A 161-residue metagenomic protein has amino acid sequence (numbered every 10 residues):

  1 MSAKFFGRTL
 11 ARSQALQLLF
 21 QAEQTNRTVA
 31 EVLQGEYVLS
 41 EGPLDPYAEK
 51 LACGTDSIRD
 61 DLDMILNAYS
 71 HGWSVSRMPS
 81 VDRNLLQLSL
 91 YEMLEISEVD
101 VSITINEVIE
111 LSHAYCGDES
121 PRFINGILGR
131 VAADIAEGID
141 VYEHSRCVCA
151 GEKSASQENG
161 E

Functional and structural regions predicted by a protein language model:
M1-Y115, E119-P121, N125-E161: N-terminal interaction/assembly modules
